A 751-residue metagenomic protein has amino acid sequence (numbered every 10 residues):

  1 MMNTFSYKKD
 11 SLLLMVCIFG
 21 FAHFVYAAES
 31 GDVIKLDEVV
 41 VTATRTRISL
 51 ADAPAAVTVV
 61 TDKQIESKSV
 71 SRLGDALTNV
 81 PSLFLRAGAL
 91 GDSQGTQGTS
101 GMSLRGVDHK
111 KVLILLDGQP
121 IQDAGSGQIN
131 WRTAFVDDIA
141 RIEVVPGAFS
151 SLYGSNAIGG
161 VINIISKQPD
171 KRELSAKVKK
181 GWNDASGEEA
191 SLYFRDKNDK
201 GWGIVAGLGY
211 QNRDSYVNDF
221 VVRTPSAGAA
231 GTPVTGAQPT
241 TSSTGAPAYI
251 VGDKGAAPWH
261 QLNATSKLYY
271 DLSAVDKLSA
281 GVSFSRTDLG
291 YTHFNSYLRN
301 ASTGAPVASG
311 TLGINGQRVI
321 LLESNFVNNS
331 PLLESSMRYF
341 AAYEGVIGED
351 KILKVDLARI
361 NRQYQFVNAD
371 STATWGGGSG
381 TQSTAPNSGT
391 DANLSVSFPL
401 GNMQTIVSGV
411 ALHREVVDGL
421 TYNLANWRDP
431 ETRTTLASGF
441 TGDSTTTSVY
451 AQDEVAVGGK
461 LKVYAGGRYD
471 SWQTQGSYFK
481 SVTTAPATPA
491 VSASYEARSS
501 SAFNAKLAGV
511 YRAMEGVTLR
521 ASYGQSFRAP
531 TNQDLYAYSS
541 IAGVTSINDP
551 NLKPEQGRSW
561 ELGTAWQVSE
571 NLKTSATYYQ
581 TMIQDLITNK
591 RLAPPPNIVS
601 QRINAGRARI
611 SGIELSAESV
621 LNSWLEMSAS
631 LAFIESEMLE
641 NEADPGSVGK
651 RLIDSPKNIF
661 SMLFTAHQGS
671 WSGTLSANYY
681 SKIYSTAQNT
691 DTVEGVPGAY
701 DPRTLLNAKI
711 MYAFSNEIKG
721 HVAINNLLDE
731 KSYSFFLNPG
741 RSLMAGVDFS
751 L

Functional and structural regions predicted by a protein language model:
Y7-D10, M15-V16, R195-K197, G207 (+5 more regions): Conserved C-terminal beta-signal and adjacent last beta-strands/turns of outer-membrane beta-barrel proteins
G74, T78-P120: Extracytoplasmic beta-strand/coil segments of soluble accessory domains associated with Gram-negative outer-membrane
M102, Q119-P146, L192: Short acidic/polar hinge/loop motifs at secondary-structure boundaries that mediate gating or recognition
A185-R213, R223-T292, L333-G348, L400 (+1 more regions): Transmembrane beta-barrel wall of Gram-negative outer-membrane proteins
R213, V217, G255-Q261, V275-V346 (+3 more regions): Flexible loop and strand-edge segments within Gram-negative outer membrane beta-barrel domains
R318-R338, A342-Y343, A385, S438-T446 (+8 more regions): Outer-membrane beta-barrel signature, preferentially recognizing the C-terminal barrel domain of Gram-negative
Q363, R414-P430, Q473-P489, A497 (+5 more regions): Surface-exposed extracellular loop regions of Gram-negative outer-membrane beta-barrel proteins, predominantly
A456-V463, K573-I583, Q601-Q688, A713-K719 (+1 more regions): Gram-negative outer-membrane beta-barrel transporters
